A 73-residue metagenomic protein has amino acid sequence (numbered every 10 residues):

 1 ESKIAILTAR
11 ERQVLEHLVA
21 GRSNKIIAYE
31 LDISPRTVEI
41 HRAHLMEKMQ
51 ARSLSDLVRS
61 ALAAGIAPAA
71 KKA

Functional and structural regions predicted by a protein language model:
E1-H17, P68-A73: Regulatory hinge/linker segments at domain boundaries that couple sensory/effector modules to output domains
L18-R22: Short helix-to-turn junction characteristic of helix-turn-helix DNA-binding domains, especially the helix
S23-D56: Recognition helix of helix-turn-helix DNA-binding domains
L45-A51, L57-A73: Flexible loop/N-cap segments at domain edges
